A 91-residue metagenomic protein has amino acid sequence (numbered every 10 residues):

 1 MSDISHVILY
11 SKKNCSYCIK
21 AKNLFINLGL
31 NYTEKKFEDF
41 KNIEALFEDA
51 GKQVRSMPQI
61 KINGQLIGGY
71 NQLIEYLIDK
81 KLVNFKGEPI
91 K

Functional and structural regions predicted by a protein language model:
M1-H6, S11, E48-D49, D79 (+1 more regions): C-terminal alpha-helical interaction module
M1-T33: Local sequence-structure signature of Cys/Sec-based thiol-disulfide redox active-site neighborhoods
K12, F37, G64: Conserved residues at beta->alpha junctions
S16, K41, G68: Short alpha-helical
N23, N27-E34, E38, E44 (+2 more regions): Terminal leader/tail segments of proteins
K36-V54, D79: Thioredoxin-like thiol-disulfide oxidoreductase module
G51-K61, Y70-N71: Structural micro-motif
I62-I90: Non-catalytic, surface beta->alpha helical segment in thiol-disulfide oxidoreductase systems
